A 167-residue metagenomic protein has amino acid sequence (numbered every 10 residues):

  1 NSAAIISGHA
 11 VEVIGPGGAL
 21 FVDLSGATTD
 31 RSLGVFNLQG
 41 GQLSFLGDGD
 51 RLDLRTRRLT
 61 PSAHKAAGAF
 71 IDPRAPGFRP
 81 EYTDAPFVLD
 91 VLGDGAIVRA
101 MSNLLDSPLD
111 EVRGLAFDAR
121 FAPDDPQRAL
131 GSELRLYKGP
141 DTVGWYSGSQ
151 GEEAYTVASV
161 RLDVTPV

Functional and structural regions predicted by a protein language model:
N1-V167: C-terminal and late-domain segments of enzyme folds
